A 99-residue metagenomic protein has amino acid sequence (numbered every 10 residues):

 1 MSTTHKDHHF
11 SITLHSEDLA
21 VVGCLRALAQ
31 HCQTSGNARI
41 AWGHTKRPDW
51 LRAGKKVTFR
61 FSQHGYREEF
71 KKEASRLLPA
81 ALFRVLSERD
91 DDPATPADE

Functional and structural regions predicted by a protein language model:
M1-A27: Short S/T/G/P-rich N-terminal loop/turn motif that feeds into the first structured element of a domain
M1-T4, A41-R52: Short, flexible, solvent-exposed loop/turn segments with mixed acidic/basic and small polar residues
I12, G54-S62: Short cationic amphipathic helices and targeting signals
E17-D18, R60-E68: Helix N-cap motif at beta-to-alpha junctions
D18-H44: Short amphipathic alpha-helix segments
A38-I40, L78-D92, E99: Conserved short beta-strand edge segments in small beta-sheet-based binding/regulatory domains
H64-R84: An amphipathic, aromatic/His-enriched active-site/gating alpha helix that lines ligand/cofactor pockets
R67, D98-E99: Catalytic "initiation/cleavage/transfer" segments centered on a nucleophilic residue and adjacent nucleic-acid-engaging
